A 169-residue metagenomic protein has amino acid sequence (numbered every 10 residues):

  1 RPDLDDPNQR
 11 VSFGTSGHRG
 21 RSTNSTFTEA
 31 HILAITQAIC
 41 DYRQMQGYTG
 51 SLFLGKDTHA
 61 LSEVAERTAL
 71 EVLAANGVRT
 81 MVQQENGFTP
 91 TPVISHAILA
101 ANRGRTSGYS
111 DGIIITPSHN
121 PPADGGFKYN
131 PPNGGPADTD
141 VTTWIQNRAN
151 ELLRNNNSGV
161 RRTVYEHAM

Functional and structural regions predicted by a protein language model:
R1-M169: Gly/Ser-rich phosphate-binding catalytic loop and adjacent alpha/beta segment that cradle a phosphoryl group at enzyme
